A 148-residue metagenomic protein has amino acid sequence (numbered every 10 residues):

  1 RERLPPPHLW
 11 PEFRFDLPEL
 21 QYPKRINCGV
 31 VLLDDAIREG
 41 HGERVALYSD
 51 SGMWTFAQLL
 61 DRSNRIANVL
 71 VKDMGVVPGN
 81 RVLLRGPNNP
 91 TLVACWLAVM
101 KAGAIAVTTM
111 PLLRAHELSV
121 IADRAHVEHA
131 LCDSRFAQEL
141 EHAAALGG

Functional and structural regions predicted by a protein language model:
R1-N27: Flexible, non-catalytic linker and terminal segments flanking ANL/adenylate-forming cores
V30-Q58: AMP-dependent adenylate-forming
L33-A36, L59, S63, V82 (+4 more regions): Adenylate-forming
G52-W54, V69-H116: Conserved AMP-binding/adenylate-forming
N64-N68, P87, D123: Solvent-exposed alpha-helix faces
L97, K101-G148: Structural core segment of the AMP-binding/adenylate-forming
